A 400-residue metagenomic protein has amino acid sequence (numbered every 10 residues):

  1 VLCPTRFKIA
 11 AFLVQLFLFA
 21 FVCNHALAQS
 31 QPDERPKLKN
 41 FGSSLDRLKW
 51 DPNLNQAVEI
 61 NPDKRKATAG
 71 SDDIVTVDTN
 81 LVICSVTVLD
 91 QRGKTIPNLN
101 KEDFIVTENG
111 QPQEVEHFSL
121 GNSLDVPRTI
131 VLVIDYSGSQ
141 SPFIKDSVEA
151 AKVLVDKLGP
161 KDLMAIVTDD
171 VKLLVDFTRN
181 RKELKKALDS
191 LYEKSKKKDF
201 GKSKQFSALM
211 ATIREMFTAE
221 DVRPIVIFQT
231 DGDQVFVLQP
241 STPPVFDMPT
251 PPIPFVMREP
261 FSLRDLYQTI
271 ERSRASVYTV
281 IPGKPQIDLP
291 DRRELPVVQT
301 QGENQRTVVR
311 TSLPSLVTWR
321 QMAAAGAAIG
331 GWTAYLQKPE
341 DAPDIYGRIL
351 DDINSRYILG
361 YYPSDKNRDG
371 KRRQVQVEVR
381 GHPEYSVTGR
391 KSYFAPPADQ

Functional and structural regions predicted by a protein language model:
V1-I9: N-terminal secretory signal peptides that target proteins for export/translocation
F7, L16-F17, G70: Short N-terminal alpha-helical targeting/association segments
A11-N24: Bacterial N-terminal signal peptides
A28-Q400: Scaffold/interface architecture of coatomer-like assemblies
